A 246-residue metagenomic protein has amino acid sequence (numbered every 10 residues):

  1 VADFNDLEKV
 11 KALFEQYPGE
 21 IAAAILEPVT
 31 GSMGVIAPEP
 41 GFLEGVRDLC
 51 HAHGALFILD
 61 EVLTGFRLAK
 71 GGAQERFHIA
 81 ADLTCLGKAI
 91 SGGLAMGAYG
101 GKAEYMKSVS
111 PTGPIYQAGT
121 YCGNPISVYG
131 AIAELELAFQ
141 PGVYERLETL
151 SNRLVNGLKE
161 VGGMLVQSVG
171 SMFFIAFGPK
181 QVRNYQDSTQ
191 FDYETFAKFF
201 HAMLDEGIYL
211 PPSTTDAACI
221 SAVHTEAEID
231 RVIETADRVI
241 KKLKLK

Functional and structural regions predicted by a protein language model:
V1-K246: Conserved N-terminal phosphate-binding loop of PLP-dependent enzymes in the Aspartate aminotransferase
